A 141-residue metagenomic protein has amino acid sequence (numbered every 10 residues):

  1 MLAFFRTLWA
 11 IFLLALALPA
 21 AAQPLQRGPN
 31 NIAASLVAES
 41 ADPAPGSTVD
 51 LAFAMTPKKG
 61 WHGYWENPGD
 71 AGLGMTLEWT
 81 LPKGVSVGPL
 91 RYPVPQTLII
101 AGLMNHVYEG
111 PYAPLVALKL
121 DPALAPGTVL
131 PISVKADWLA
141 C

Functional and structural regions predicted by a protein language model:
M1-F12: Bacterial N-terminal signal peptides that target proteins for export
A17-P19: N-terminal signal peptide c-region/cleavage motif recognized by signal peptidases
A21-C141: Extracellular/lumen-exposed scaffold segments
